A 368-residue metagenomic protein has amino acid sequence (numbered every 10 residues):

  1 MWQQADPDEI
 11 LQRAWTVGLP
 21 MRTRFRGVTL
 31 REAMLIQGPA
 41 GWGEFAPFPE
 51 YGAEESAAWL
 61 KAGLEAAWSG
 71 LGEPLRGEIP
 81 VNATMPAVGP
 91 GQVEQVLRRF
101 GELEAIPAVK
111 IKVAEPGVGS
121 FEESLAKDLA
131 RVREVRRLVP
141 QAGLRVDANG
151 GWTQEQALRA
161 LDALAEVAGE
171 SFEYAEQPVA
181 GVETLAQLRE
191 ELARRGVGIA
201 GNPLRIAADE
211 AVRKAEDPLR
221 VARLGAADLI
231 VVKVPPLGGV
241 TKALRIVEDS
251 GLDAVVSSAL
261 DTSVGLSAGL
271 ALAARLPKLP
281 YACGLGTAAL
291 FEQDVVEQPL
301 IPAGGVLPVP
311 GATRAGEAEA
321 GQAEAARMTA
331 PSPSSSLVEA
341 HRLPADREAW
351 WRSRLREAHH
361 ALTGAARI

Functional and structural regions predicted by a protein language model:
M1-W15, L19-R31, W42, A46 (+1 more regions): Flexible C-terminal active-site loop/helix
V17-L30, E78-E94, V113-E123, G150-E155 (+1 more regions): Active-site mouth loops of central-metabolism enzymes
R22-I79, L129: Conserved N-terminal beta1-alpha1 strand-loop-helix module at the mouth
G27-V28, E73-L75, F100-L103, R137-L138 (+4 more regions): Solvent-exposed alpha-helices and their adjacent loops that cap or buttress functional pockets in soluble metabolic
V28, E50-A58, A87-P90, E122-L125 (+7 more regions): Electropositive phosphate-/nucleotide-binding environments in soluble metabolic enzymes
W42-F45, V96-G117: Catalytic domains of carbohydrate-active enzymes, especially glycoside hydrolases
G63-G70, V167, S250, L272-L279: Change "in soluble alpha/beta enzymes" to "in soluble alpha/beta proteins
I111, P116-A271, Q293-V295: Catalytic core of soluble alpha/beta enzymes
